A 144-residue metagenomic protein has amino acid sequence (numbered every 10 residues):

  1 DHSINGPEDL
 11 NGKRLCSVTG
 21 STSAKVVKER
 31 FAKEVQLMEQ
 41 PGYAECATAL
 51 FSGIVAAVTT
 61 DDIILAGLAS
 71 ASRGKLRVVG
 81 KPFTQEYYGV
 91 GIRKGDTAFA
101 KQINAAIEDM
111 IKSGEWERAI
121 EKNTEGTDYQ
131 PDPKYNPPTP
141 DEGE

Functional and structural regions predicted by a protein language model:
D1-L15: Flexible hinge/capping segments at coil-to-helix
E8-N11, E29-A32, A44-T59, I63-I64 (+1 more regions): Short helices/loops that flank or line small-molecule/ion binding pockets
L15-R30: Secondary-structure junction motif
S17, E34-G42: Short beta-strand-to-loop elements that line the ligand-binding cleft of bilobed periplasmic-binding protein-like
T22-S23, E45, I64-L65, W116: Alpha-helix capping/helix-boundary segments
S23, V27, I107-T124: Periplasmic-binding protein-like
D62, A66-E108, G126-E144: Periplasmic-binding protein-like
